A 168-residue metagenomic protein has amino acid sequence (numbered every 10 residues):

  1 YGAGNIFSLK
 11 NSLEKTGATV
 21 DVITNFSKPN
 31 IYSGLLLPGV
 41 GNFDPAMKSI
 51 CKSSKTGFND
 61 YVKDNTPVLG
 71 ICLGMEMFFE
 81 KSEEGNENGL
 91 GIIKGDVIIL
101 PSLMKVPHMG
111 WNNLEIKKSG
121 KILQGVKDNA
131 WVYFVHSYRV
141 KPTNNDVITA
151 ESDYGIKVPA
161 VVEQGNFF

Functional and structural regions predicted by a protein language model:
Y1-P67, D96-I98, D146: N-terminal beta1-alpha1 cap of cysteine-dependent amidohydrolase-like domains
I6, F43, P107-W111, P159: A general structural signal for well-ordered alpha-helical segments in protein cores
V20-N25, S53-G57, S119-K121, V135-H136 (+1 more regions): A generic local structural motif
N42-M47, E76-N86: A short secondary-structure junction motif
P67-L69, W131: Proline-centered loop/turn at the N-terminus of a beta-strand
G70, G74: Gly/Ala-rich beta-loop-alpha elbow adjacent to hydrolase catalytic centers
K81-G155: Pocket-forming structural segment of enzyme catalytic cores
V158-Q164: Short, surface-exposed beta-strand/loop micro-motifs that present aromatic residues
